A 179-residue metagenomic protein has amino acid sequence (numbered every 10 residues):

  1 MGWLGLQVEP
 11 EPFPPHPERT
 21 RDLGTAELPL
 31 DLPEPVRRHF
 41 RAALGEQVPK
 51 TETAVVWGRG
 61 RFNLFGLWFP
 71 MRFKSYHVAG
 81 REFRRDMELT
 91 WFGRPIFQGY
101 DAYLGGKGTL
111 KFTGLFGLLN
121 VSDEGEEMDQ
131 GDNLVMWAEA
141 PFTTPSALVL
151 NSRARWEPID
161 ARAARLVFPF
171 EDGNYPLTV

Functional and structural regions predicted by a protein language model:
M1-E11: N-terminal type II signal-anchor transmembrane helix that functions as the membrane-insertion/stop-transfer segment
E9-V55: N-terminal leader/targeting segments and the immediate start of mature chains
H16, F62-N63, D86-L89, P141-T143 (+1 more regions): Intrinsically disordered, low-complexity segments enriched in polar/charged residues with Gly/Pro, especially when
D22-L30, A43, H77-A79, D132-W137 (+1 more regions): A generic short-segment signal for beta-strand/edge and adjacent turn/coil regions
R38-L118: N-terminal mature ectodomain segment of secretory-pathway/periplasmic proteins
T113-Y175: Flexible, processing/modification-adjacent segments and terminal tails in exported/periplasmic/extracellular proteins
